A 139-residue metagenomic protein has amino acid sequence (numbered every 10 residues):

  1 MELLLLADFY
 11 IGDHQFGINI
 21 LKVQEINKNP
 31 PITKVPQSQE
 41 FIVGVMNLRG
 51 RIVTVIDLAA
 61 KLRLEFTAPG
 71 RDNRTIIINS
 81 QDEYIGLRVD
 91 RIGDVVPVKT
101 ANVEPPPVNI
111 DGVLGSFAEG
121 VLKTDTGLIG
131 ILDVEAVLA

Functional and structural regions predicted by a protein language model:
M1-A139: An acidic, low-aromatic, low-complexity terminal/linker signal
